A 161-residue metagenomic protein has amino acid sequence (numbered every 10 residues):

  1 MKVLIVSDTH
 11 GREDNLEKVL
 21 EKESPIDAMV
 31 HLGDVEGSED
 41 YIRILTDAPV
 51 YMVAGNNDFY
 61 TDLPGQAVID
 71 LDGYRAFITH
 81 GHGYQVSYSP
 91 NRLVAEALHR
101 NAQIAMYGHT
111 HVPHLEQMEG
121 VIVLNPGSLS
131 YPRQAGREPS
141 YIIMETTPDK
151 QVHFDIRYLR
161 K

Functional and structural regions predicted by a protein language model:
M1-P49, D58-F59, P64-G65, Y74 (+3 more regions): N-terminal active-site segment of His-dependent metallophosphoesterases
I5-S7, A28-G33, Y51-N56, F77-H80 (+2 more regions): Active-site neighborhood of phospho(di)ester-bond hydrolases with catalytic His/Asp-centered motifs
H10-D14, E36-D40, N57-D62, Y84-Y88 (+2 more regions): Active-site environment of divalent metal-dependent phosphoester hydrolases
E17, L71-D72, L98-N101, L124-K161: Binuclear metal-dependent phosphoesterase catalytic core
P25, I78-Y84, Q103-Y107, Q151-K161: Short secondary-structure transition/capping segments
P49-N101: Helix-adjacent hinge/juxtasegments
H80, Y84-Q117, V123, L129 (+1 more regions): Catalytic core of the metallo-beta-lactamase
Q117-M118, P148: Short, ordered beta-strand-loop transition motifs
